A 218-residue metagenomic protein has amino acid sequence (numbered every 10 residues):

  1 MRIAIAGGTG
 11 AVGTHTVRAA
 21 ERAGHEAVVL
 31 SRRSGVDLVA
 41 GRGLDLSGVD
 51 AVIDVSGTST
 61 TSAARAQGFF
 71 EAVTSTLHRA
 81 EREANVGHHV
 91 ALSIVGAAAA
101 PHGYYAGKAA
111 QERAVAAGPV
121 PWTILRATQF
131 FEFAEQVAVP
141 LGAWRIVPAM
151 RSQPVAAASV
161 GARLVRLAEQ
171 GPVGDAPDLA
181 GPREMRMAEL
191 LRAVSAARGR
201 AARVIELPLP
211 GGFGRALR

Functional and structural regions predicted by a protein language model:
M1-H25: N-terminal Rossmann NAD(P)H-binding glycine-rich loop of SDR-like oxidoreductase domains
A6, G10, Q67-E71, P101-A109 (+2 more regions): Short-chain dehydrogenase/reductase
A6, L30, V55-S56, H89-I94 (+1 more regions): SDR active-site strand-loop-helix element
V12, V52, V160-L164, L179 (+1 more regions): Non-catalytic, hydrophobic alpha-helical segments
R22-A84, I94-A99: NAD(P)H-binding glycine-rich loop region in Rossmannoid oxidoreductase-like domains and their noncatalytic homologs
S93, A98, A110-Q136, A180: Conserved beta-loop-beta element that borders a ligand/cofactor-binding pocket
T123, Q136-V155, L167, D178-R183: A conserved pocket-lining segment of Rossmann-fold NAD(P)-dependent short-chain dehydrogenase/reductase
E184, L191-R218: Mobile cap/lid helix-loop segments that border enzyme active or cofactor-binding sites and regulate substrate access
